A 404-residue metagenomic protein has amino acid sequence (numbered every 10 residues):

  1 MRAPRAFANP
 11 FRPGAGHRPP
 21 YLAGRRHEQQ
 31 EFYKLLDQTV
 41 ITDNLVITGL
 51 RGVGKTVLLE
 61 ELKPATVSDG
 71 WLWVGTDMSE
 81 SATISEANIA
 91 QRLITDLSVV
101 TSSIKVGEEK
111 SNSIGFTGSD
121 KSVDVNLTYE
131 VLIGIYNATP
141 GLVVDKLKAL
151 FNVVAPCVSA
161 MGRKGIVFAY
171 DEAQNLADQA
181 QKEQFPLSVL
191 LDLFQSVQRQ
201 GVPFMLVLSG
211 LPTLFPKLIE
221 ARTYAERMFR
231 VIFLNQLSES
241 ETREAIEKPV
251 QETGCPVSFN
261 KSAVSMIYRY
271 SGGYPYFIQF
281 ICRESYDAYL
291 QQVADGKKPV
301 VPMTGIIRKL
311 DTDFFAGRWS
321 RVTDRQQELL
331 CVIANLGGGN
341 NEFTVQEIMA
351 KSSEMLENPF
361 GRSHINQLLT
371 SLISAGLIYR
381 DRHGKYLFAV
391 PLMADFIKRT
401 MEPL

Functional and structural regions predicted by a protein language model:
M1-L45, Q198, L404: A short, basic N-terminal segment
I41-V53, V57-E183, F204, F360-S363: P-loop NTPase nucleotide-binding core
S159-G162, I166-A169, N175-R222: Sensor-1/coupling segment of RecA-like P-loop NTPase cores
E220-Q236: A short helix-turn-beta junction within AAA+ P-loop NTPase domains corresponding to the substrate/partner-engaging
L234-A263, Y270, I281: Conserved small helical "lid"/interfacial subdomain of P-loop NTPases
G273, F277-R362: Winged-helix-like regulatory helical subdomains adjacent to P-loop NTPase cores
M355-A375, R380: Short amphipathic alpha-helical interaction segments
P391-L404: Short, amphipathic alpha-helical interaction segments positioned at domain boundaries
